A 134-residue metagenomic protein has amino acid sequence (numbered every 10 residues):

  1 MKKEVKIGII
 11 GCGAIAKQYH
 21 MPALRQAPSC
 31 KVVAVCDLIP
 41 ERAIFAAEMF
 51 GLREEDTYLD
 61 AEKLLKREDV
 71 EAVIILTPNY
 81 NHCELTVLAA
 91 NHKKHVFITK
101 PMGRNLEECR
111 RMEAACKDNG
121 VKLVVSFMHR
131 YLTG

Functional and structural regions predicted by a protein language model:
M1-F50: N-terminal Rossmann-like dinucleotide-binding module
A16, I75, I98-T99, L123-V125: Hydrophobic residues in well-ordered beta-strands that form the structural core
R25, N91-H92, A115-D118: Acidic (Asp/Glu)-rich catalytic clusters
A27, R67-E68, L132: Acidic-histidine catalytic/liganding microenvironments
C30-A34, E54, E71-V73: Short active-site oxyanion
F45-R53, R111-D118: Short, conserved SAM-binding/catalytic segment of Class I S-adenosyl-L-methionine-dependent methyltransferases
D56-E113: Beta-loop-alpha module in the N-terminal Rossmann-like domain of NAD(P)-dependent dehydrogenases, especially those
G103-G134: A contiguous active-site-proximal alpha/beta segment in oxidoreductase catalytic domains
